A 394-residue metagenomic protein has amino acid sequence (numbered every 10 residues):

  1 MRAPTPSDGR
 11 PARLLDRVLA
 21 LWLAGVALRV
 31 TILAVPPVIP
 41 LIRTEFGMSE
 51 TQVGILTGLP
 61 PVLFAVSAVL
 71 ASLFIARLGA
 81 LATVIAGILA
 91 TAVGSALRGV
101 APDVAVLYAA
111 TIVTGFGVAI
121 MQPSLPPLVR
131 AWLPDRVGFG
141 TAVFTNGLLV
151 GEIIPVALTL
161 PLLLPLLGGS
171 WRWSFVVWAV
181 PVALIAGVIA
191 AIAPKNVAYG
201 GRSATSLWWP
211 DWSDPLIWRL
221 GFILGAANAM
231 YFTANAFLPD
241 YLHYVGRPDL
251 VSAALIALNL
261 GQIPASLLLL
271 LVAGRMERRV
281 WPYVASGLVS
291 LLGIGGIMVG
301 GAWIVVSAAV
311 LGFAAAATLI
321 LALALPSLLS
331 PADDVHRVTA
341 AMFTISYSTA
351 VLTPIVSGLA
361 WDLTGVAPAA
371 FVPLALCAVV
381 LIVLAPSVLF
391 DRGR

Functional and structural regions predicted by a protein language model:
V35-P36, P215-S266: Extracytoplasmic gate region of multi-pass secondary transporters
G47, G79, V100-A105, P134 (+2 more regions): Helix-breaking motifs and short loop linkers at transmembrane-helix boundaries and internal kinks in secondary membrane
V66-V104: Conserved MFS/SLC helix-loop-helix module at the cytosolic interface between two early adjacent transmembrane helices
S67-G79, A265-R278, W361: Helix-to-loop junctions at the C-terminal end of transmembrane segments in multipass secondary transporters
A110-G147: Cytoplasmic helix-loop-helix junction between adjacent transmembrane helices in 12-TM secondary transporters
D135-F139, V143-P194: Helix-loop-helix hairpin linking two adjacent transmembrane segments in secondary transporters
E277-L325: C-terminal transmembrane helical hairpin of 12-TM major facilitator-type secondary transporters
L328-L374: A late C-terminal transmembrane helix in Major Facilitator Superfamily
